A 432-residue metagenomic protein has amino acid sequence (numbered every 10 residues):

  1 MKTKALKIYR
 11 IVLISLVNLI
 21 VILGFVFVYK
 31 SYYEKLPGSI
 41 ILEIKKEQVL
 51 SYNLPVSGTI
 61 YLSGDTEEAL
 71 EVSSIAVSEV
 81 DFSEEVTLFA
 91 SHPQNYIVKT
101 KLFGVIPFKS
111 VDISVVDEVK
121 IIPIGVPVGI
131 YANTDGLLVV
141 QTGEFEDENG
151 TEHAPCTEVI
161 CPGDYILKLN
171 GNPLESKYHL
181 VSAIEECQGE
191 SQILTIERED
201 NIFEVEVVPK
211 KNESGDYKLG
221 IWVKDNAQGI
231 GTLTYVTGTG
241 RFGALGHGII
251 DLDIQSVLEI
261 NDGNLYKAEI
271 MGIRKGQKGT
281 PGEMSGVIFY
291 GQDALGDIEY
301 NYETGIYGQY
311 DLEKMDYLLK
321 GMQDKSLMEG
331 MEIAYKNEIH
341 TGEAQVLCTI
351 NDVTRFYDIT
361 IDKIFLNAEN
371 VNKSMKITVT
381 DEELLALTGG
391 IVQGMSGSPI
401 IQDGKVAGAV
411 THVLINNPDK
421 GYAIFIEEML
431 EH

Functional and structural regions predicted by a protein language model:
M1-V56, L233, P418-H432: Gram-positive cell-envelope targeting signals
K2, I14-N18, L23, F27-Y29 (+2 more regions): Interdomain regulatory linker/hinge segments that flank or connect interaction modules in polarity/junction/synaptic
S15, K210-G389, Q393, Q402-D403 (+2 more regions): Serine endopeptidase catalytic core focused on the charge-relay Asp
K46-I75: Short extracytoplasmic
A69-V77, C156-K177, I400-D403, A407-G408 (+1 more regions): Conserved PDZ fold ligand-binding element
F82-P93, K168-N201, N417-D419, A423-E428: PDZ domains, with a preference for the canonical peptide-binding region formed by the helix
T100-E118, V181-I221: PDZ-domain C-terminal substructure recognizer with occasional recognition of PDZ-binding tails
E144-Y165, S396: PDZ/PDZ-like domain micro-motif
